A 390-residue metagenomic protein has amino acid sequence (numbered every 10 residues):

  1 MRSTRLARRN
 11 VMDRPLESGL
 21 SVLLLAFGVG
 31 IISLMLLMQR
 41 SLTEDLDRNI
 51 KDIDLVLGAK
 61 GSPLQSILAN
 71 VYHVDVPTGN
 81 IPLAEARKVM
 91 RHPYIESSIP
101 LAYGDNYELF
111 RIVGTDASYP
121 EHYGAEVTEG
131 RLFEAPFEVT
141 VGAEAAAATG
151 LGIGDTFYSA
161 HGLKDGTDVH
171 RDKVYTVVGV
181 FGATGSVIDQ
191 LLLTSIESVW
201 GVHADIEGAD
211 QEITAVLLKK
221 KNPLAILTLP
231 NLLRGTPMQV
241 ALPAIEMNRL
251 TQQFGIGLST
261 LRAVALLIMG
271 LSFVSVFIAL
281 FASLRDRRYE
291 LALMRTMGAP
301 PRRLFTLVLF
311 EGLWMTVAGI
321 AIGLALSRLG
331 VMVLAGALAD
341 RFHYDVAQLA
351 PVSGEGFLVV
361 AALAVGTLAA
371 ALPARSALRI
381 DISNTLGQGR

Functional and structural regions predicted by a protein language model:
V11, R295-R302, I380, G389-R390: Short helix-to-coil transition segments within interhelical loops that connect adjacent transmembrane helices
L16-S41: Short, strongly hydrophobic transmembrane alpha-helices
L23, S259-A279: Internal alpha-helical transmembrane segments of multipass membrane proteins, especially hydrophobic lipid-embedded
L36-R111, E121, N231: Hydrophobic, regular-secondary-structure patches
N106-A117, E126-D205: Hydrophobic secondary-structure segments that place a key small or acidic residue at a functional site
V169-T176, V180-L258: Mechanotransmission and gating elements of multispan inner-membrane complexes involved in transport and envelope
I268-L271, F281-S283, Y289-A335, F357 (+2 more regions): Transmembrane alpha-helical interface segments in multi-pass membrane proteins
A318-V360, A371-N384: Short helix-loop junctions at transmembrane helix boundaries
